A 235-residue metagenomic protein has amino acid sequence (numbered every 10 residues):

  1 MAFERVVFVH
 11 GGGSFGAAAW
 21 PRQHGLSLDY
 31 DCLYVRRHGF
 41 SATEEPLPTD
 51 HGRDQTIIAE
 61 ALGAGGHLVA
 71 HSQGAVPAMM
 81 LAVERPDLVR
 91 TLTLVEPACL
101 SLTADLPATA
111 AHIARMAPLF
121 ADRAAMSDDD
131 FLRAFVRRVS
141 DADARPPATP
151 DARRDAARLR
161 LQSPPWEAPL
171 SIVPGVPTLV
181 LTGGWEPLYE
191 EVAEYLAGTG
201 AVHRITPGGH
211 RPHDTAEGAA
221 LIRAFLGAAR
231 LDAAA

Functional and structural regions predicted by a protein language model:
A2-E44: Conserved HGGG/HGGXW glycine-rich cap/lid loop of the alpha/beta-hydrolase fold
S27, G52-H67: Conserved acidic catalytic loop of the alpha/beta-hydrolase fold
R36-S41, A98, P207-G209: Short beta-to-alpha linker loops that shape the active-site pocket of alpha/beta-hydrolase fold enzymes
L68-A70, V95: Short beta-strand immediately N-terminal to the catalytic nucleophile in serine-hydrolase-like folds
A70-G74, A78: Gly/Ala-rich beta-loop-alpha elbow adjacent to hydrolase catalytic centers
V83-A121: Flexible "cap/lid" loop of the alpha/beta hydrolase fold
A125-R160: Conserved alpha/beta-hydrolase catalytic His-Asp/Glu region
A148-A219: Conserved serine/cysteine hydrolase catalytic core
